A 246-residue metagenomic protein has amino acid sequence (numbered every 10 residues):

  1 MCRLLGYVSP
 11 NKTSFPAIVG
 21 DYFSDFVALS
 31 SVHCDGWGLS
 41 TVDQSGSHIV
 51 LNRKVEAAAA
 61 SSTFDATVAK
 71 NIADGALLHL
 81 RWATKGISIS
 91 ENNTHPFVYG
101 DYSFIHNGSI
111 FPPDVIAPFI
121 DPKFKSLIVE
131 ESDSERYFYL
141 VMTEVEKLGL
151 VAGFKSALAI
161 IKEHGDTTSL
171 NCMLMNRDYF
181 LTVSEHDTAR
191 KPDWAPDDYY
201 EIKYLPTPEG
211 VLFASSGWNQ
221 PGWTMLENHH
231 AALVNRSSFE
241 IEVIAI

Functional and structural regions predicted by a protein language model:
M1-E56, A76, T182, D187-T188 (+3 more regions): Extreme N-terminus nucleophile/cap motif
C2, Y102-P112: Conserved beta-strand-loop-short alpha-helix elements that form and flank the Mn2+/Mg2+-coordinating active site
P10, H79-W82, N107, E185 (+2 more regions): Fold-independent oxyanion-binding glycine-rich loops and adjacent beta-strand/coil segments at enzyme active sites
V55-A66, H79-G100, I120-K123, G217: Short acidic (Asp/Glu) patches
G75, L150-H186: Catalytic core of PPM/PP2C metal-dependent serine/threonine phosphatase domains
A117-M142: Long, charge-dense
P192-H230: A conserved acidic, glycine/proline-rich C-terminal tail/linker
